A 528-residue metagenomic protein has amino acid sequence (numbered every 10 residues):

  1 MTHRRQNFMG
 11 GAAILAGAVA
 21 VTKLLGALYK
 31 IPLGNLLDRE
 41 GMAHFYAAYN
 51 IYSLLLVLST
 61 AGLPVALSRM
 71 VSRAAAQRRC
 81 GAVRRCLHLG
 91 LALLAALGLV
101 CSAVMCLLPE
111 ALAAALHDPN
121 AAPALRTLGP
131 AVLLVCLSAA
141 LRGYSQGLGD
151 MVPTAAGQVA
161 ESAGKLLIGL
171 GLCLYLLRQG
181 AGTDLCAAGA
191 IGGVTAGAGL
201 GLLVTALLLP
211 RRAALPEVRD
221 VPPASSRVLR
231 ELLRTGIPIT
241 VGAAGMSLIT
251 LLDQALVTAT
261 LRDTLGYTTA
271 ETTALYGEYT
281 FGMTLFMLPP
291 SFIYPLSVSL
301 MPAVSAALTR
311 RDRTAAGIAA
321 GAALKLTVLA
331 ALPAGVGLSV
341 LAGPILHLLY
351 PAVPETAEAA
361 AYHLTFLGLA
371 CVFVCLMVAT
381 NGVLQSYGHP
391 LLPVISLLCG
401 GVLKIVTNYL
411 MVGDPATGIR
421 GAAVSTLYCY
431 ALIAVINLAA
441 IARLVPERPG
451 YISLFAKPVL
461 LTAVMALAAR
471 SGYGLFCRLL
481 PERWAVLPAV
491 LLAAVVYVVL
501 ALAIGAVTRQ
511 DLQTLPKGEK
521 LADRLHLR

Functional and structural regions predicted by a protein language model:
M1-L25, G81, R85, P223-M246 (+1 more regions): N-terminal membrane topogenesis motif
N7-V65, S102, A131-V132, P238-A259: Signature of the first transmembrane helix
A13-A18, R126, P130, S145-C173 (+2 more regions): Alpha-helical transmembrane segments of multi-pass membrane transporters/permeases
G34-L54, T183-A188, R230-T235, T258-M287 (+1 more regions): Interfacial/gating helices of multi-pass transporter permease domains
A61-A76, G282, P290-D312: Helix-loop junctions and terminal segments of transmembrane helices in multi-pass membrane transport/translocation
P109-L128, T273, S339-C371: Interfacial segments at transmembrane-helix termini and the short loops linking adjacent helices
V152, A163-L203, L207, L391 (+5 more regions): Membrane-interface helix-loop junctions in multi-pass transport and translocation proteins
S471-R528: Membrane-proximal transmembrane or re-entrant/amphipathic helices at the cytosolic face
